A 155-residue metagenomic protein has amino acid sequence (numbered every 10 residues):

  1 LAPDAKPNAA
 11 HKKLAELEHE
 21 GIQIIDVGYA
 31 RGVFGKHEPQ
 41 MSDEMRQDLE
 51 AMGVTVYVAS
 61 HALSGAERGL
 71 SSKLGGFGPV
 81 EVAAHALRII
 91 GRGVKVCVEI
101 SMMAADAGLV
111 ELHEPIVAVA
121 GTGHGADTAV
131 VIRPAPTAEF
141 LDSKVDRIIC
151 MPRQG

Functional and structural regions predicted by a protein language model:
L1-G155: Conserved mixed alpha/beta catalytic, RNA-binding, or beta-rich assembly cores of soluble enzyme, regulatory
